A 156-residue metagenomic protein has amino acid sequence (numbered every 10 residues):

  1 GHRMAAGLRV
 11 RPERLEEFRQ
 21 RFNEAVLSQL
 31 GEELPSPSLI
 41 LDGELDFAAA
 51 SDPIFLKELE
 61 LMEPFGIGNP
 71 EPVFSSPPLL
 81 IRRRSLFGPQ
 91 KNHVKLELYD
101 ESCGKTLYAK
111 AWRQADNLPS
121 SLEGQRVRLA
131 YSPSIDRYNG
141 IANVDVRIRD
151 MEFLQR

Functional and structural regions predicted by a protein language model:
G1-R156: Acidic, two-metal ion nucleic-acid-processing modules in DNA metabolism proteins
